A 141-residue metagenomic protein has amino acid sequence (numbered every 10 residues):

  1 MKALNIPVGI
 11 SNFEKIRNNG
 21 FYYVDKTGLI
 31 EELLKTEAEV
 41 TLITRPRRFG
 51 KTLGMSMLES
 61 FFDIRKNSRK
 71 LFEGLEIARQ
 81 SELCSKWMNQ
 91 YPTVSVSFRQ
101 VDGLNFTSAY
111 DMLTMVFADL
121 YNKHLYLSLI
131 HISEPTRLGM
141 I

Functional and structural regions predicted by a protein language model:
M1-Q80: Walker A/P-loop-proximal flanking segment of P-loop NTPase domains
P7, Q90-P92, P135: Proline-rich low-complexity regions
N19-V24, D102, Y126-L129: Short, exposed beta-strand "edge-strand" segments with a Pro/Gly-rich flavor and a Y/T-containing core
L33, L104, I141: Active-site-proximal flexible loops/turns
R47-M57, V96, T107-A109, L113 (+1 more regions): Internal hydrophobic scaffold segments of catalytic domains
D63, N67-L127: P-loop NTPase motor core
I130-I141: Single conserved hydrophobic/aromatic residue that forms the stacking wall/gate of nucleotide- or nucleobase-binding
